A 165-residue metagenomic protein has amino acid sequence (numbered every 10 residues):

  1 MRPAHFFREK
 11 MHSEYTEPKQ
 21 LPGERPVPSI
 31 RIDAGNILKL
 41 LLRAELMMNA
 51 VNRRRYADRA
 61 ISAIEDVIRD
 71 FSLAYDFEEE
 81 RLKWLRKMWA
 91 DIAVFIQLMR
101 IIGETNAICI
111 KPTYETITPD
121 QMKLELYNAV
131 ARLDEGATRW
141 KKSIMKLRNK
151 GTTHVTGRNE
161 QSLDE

Functional and structural regions predicted by a protein language model:
M1-E165: Amphipathic alpha-helical assembly/interaction segments
